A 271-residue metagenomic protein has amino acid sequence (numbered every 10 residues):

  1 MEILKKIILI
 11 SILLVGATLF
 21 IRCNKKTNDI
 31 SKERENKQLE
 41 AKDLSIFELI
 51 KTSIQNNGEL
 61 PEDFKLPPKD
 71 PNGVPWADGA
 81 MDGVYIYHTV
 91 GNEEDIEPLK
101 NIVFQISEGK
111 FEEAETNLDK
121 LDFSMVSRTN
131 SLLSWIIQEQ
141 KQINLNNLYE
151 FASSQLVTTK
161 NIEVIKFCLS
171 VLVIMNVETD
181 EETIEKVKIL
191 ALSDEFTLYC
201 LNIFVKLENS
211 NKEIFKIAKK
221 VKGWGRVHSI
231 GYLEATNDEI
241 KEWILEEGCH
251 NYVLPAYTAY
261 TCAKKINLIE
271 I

Functional and structural regions predicted by a protein language model:
I21-R22: C-terminal motif of bacterial Sec signal peptides marking the signal peptidase cleavage site
E33-E178, E182, L190-S193, T197 (+1 more regions): Extended repeat-based scaffolds of very large eukaryotic assembly and lipid-transport proteins
A152-S153, I184-V187, E213-K216, I244: Buried hydrophobic core positions in alpha-solenoid tandem helical repeats
L156-T159, K188-L192, A218-V221, L233 (+1 more regions): Alpha-solenoid helical repeat architecture
K160-N161, L192-F196, V221-G225, N237 (+1 more regions): Short inter-helical turns and helix N-cap capping residues of alpha-solenoid HEAT/ARM repeat scaffolds
I165, T197, R226, K241 (+1 more regions): Residue-level detector of extended alpha-helical repeat arrays and alpha-solenoid scaffolds
A235-I271: Solenoidal tandem-repeat scaffolds enriched in leucines and small polar residues
